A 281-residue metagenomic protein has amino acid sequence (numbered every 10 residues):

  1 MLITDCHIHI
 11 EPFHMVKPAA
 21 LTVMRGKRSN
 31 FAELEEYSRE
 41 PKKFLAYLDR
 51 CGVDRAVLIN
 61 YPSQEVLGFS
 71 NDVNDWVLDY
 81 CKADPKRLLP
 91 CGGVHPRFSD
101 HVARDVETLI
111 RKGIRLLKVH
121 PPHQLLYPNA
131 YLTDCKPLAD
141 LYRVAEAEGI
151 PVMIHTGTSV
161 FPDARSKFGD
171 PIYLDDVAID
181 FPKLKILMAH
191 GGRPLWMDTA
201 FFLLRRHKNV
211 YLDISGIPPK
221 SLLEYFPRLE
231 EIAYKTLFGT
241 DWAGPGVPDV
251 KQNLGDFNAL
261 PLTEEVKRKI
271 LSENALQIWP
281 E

Functional and structural regions predicted by a protein language model:
M1-R55, E107, A233-K235, P245-E281: Mid-to-C-terminal alpha-helical segments outside catalytic/metal-binding sites
T4-I8, A56-L58, L89-G92, L117-V119 (+4 more regions): Hydrophobic faces of well-ordered beta-strands that scaffold small-molecule active sites in alpha/beta enzyme cores
H7, L48, V77, L109 (+8 more regions): Conserved, mostly hydrophobic/aromatic
H9-H14, S63-V66, P96-D100, Q124-L126 (+4 more regions): Active-site environment of divalent metal-dependent phosphoester hydrolases
K43, W76-D79, R104-T108, D140 (+4 more regions): Alpha-helical elements of Rossmann-like donor-binding domains used by nucleotide-donor carbohydrate transfer enzymes
D54-R55, S63-V160, R206: Active-site gating/metal-coordination segments in enzymes
G68-N71, D75, D100-I110, N129-Y131 (+3 more regions): Distinct, well-ordered alpha-helical segments
K183-K185, G191-E281: H/E-rich (His + Asp/Glu) clusters that bind or coordinate divalent metals
